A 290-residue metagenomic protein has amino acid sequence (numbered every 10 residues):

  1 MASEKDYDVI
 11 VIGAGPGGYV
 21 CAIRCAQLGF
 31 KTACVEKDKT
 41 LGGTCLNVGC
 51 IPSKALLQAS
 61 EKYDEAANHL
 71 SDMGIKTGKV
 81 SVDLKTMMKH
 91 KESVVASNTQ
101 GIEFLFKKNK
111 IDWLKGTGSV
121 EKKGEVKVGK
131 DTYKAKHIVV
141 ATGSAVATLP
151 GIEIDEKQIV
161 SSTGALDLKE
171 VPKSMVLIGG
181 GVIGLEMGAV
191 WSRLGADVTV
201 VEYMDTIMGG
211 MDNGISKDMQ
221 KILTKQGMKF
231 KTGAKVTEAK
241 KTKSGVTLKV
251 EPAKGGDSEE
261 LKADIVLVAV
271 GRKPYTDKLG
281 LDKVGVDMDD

Functional and structural regions predicted by a protein language model:
A2-Y7, I23-F30, E36-V171, T199 (+6 more regions): Glycine-rich flavin
S3-G15, V171-G181: Beta1/beta-strand and adjacent pyrophosphate-binding region of the FAD-binding site in flavoprotein oxidoreductases
V9-C34, G184-S192: N-terminal Rossmann-like FAD-binding beta1-loop-alpha1 element of flavoenzymes
I10-I12, G118, Y133-G143, I178 (+2 more regions): Short hydrophobic core segments
G18, T99, G184, N213-S216 (+1 more regions): Generic non-transmembrane alpha-helix signal with a bias for helix starts/N-cap capping motifs
V20, G42, T148-P150, E186 (+2 more regions): Glycine/Thr-rich phosphate-binding loops of Rossmann-like dinucleotide-binding domains
D155-P172, E260-L261, I265-D290: FAD-site-proximal beta/loop scaffold in flavoenzymes
K169-T206, G210-M211: Rossmann-like NAD(P)H-binding beta-loop-alpha module
